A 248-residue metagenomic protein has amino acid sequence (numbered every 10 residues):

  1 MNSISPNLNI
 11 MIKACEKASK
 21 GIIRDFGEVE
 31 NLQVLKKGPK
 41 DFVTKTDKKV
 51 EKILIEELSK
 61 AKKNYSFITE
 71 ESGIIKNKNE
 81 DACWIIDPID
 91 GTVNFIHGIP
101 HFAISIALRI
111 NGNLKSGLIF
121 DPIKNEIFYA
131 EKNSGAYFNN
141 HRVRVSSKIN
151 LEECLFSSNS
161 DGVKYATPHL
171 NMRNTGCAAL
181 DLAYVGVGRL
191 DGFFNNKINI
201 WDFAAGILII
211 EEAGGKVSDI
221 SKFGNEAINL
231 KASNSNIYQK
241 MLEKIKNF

Functional and structural regions predicted by a protein language model:
M1-I89, K246: N-terminal subdomain of lithium-sensitive/metallo-dependent phosphomonoesterases centered on the IMPase/IPPase/PAP
C15-A18, A136, G206, A213-G215: Small-residue (primarily alanine) positions within well-ordered alpha-helices, especially packing/interaction faces
I22, D47, L58, T92 (+6 more regions): Residue-level signal for inorganic ion chemistry
K48, E71, P88-G91, P122 (+4 more regions): Generic detector of well-ordered alpha-helical packing
K78-Y137: DPxDG-like acidic metal-binding loop motif
F138-R142: A structural micro-motif at secondary-structure boundaries
R144-F248: An extended, acidic
